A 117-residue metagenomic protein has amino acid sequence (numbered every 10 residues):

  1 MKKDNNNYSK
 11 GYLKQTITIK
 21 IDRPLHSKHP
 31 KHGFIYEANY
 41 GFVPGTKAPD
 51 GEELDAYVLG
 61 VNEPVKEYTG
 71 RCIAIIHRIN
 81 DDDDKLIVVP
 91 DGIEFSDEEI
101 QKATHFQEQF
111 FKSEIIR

Functional and structural regions predicted by a protein language model:
K2-R117: Hydrophobic N-terminal alpha-helices or hydrophobic patches in metabolic proteins across all domains of life
